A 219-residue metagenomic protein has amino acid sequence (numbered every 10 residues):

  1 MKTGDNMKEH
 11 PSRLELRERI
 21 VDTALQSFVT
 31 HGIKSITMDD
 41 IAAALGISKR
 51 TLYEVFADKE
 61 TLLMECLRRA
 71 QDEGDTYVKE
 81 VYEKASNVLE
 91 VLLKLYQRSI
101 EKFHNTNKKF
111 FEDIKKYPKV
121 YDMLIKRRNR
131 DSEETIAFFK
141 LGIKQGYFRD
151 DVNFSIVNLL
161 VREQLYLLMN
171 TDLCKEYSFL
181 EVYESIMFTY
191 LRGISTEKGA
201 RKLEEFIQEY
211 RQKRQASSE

Functional and structural regions predicted by a protein language model:
M1-D5, A137, L141, Q145 (+1 more regions): C-terminal peripheral helix-coil segments that are non-catalytic and often amphipathic
M1-H31, S35-I47, T61-M64: Basic, helix-initiating cap at the start of DNA-binding domains
L16, K59, C66, A70 (+6 more regions): Hydrophobic/aromatic residues within well-ordered alpha-helical segments
G46-F56: Short hydrophobic/aromatic patch on the recognition helix
E65, T76-N105, N158-V161: Hydrophobic alpha-helical connector segments
V81, Q97-E101, F110-D113, F188-I194: Helix-loop "lid/cap" segments that line or gate small-molecule binding pockets
E90, R127, K144-L160, C174-E184: All-alpha amphipathic helical-bundle segments outside canonical DNA-binding/catalytic cores that form hydrophobic
E101-I156: Short secondary-structure transition hinges
